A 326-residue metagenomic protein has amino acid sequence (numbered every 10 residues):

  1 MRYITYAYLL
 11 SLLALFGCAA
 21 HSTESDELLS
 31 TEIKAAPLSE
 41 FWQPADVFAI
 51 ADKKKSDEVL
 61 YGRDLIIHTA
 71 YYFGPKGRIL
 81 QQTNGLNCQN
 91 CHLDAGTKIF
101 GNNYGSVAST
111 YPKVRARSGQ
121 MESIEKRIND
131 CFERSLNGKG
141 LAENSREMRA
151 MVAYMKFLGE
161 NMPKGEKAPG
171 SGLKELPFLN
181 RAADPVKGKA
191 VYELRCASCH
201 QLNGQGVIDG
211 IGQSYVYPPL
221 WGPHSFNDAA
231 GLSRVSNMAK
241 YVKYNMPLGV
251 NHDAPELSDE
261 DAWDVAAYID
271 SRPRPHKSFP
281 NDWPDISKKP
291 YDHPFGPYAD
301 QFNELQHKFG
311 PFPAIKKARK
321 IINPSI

Functional and structural regions predicted by a protein language model:
M1-T5: Positively charged n-region of N-terminal signal peptides that target proteins for export
Y6-L13: Sec-dependent N-terminal signal peptides
F16-G17: C-terminal motif of bacterial Sec signal peptides marking the signal peptidase cleavage site
E32, S56-Y61, L65-A70, N90 (+3 more regions): Extracytoplasmic electron-transfer domains, predominantly the class I c-type cytochrome c fold
S39-I79, G159-Y192, V207-I208: Electrostatic cytochrome c docking/interface patches
Y61, R127, F132-K167, A254-P284 (+2 more regions): C-terminal capping alpha-helices of c-type cytochrome domains
T69, N84-N87, A95, Y192-S198 (+3 more regions): Short pre-active-site segment immediately N-terminal to redox-active cysteine/selenocysteine motifs in thiol-based
Y72-G74, K98-F100, S135-G140, L158-S171 (+7 more regions): Inter-heme linker and motif-flanking segments adjacent to c-type heme-binding CXXCH motifs in c-type cytochromes
